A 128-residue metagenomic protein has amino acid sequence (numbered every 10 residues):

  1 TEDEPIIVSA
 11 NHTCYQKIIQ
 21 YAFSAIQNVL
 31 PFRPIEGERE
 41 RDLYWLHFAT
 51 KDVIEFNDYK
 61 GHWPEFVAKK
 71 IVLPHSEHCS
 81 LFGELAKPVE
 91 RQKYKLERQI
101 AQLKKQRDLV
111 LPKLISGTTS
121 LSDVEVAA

Functional and structural regions predicted by a protein language model:
T1-E55, H62-V67: A short beta-sheet element
G37-Y44, A49, K60-E65, K69-A128: Amphipathic alpha-helical coiled-coil/heptad-repeat segments
